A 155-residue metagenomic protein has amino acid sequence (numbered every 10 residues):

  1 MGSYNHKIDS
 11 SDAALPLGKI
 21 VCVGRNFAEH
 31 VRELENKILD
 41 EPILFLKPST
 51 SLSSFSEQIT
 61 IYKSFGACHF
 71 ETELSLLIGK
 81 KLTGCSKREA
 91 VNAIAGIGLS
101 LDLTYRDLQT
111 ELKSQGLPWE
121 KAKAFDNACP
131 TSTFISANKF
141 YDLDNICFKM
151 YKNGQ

Functional and structural regions predicted by a protein language model:
M1-Q155: Catalytic-core "active-site belt" of small-molecule-metabolizing enzymes, emphasizing His/Asp/Glu-rich regions
